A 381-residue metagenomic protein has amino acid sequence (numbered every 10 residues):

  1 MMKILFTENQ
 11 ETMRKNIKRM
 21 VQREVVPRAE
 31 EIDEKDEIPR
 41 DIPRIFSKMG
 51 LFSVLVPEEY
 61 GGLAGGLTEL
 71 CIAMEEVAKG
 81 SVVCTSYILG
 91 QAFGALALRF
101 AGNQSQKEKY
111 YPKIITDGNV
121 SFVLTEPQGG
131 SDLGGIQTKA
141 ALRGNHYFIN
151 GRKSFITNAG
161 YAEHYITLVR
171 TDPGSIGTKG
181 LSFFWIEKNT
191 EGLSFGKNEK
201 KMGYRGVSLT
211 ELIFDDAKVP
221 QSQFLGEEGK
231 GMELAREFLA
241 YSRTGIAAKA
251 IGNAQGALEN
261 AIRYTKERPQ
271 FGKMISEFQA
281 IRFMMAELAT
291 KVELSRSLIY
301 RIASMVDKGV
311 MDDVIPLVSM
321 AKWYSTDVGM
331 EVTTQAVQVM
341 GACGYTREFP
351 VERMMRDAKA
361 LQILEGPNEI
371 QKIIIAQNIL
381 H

Functional and structural regions predicted by a protein language model:
M1-C84, A101-Q106, K113-D117, D132-L133 (+3 more regions): Alpha-helical interface subdomain recognition
G50, A73-A78, V169, I186-E191 (+1 more regions): Short Ser/Thr-interspersed hydrophobic loop/turn segments at strand-loop and sheet-helix junctions that line or gate
Y87, Q128-S131, F155-N158, G174-S175 (+1 more regions): Short Gly/Pro-enriched turn/cap motifs at secondary-structure boundaries
A92-A101: Helix-loop "lid/cap" segments that line or gate small-molecule binding pockets
T116-T125, L168: A short, Trp-centered hydrophobic/proline-enriched beta-strand micro-motif
G135-Q137, N189-K218: Flexible, small-/acidic-enriched active-site or ligand-binding loops
N150-F195: A short core secondary-structure module
I213-E237: A short, charged helix-loop
